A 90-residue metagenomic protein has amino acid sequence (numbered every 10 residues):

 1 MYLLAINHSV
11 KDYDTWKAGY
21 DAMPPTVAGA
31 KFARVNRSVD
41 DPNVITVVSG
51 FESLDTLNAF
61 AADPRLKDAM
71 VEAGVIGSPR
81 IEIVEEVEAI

Functional and structural regions predicted by a protein language model:
M1-I90: Short S/T/G/P-rich N-terminal loop/turn motif that feeds into the first structured element of a domain
